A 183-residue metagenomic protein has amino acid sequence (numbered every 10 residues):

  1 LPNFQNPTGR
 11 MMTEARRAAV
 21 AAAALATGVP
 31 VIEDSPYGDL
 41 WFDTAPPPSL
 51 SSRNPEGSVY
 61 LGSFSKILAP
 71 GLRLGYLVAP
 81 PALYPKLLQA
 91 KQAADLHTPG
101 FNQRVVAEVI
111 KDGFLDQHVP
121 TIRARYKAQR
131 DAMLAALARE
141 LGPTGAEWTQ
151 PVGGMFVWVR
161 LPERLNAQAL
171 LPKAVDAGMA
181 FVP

Functional and structural regions predicted by a protein language model:
L1-P183: PLP-dependent class I/II
